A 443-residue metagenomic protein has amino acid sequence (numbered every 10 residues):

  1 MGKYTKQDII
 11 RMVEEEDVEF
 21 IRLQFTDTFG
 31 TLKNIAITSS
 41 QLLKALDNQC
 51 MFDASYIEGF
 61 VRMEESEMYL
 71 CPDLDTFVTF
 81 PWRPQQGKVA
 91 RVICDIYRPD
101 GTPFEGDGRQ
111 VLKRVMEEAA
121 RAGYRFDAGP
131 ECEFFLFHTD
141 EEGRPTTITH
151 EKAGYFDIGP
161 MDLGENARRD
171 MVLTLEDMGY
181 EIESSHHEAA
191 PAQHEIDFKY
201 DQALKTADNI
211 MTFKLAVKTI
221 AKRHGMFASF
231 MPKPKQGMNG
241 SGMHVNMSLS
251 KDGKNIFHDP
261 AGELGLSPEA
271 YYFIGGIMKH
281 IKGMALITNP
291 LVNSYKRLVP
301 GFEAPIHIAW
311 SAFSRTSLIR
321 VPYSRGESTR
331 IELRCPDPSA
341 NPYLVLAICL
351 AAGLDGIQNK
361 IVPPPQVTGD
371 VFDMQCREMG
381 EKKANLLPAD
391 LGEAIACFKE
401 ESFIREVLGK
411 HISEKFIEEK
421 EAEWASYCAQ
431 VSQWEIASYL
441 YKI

Functional and structural regions predicted by a protein language model:
M1-I443: Glycine-rich, acidic/polar active-site loops that bind/position phosphate-bearing ligands
